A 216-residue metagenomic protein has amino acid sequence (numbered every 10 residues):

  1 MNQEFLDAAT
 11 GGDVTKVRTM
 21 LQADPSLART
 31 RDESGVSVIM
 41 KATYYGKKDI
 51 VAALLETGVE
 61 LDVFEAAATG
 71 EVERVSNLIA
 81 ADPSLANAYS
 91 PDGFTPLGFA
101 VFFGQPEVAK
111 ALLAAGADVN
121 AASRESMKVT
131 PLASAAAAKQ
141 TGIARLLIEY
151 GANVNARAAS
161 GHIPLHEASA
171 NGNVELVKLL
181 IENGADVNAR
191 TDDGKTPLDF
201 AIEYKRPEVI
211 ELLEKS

Functional and structural regions predicted by a protein language model:
M1-D7, A52-E65, A81, Y150 (+3 more regions): Ankyrin-repeat-protein effector appendages
M1-R31, G70-Y89: N-terminal segments that cap or nucleate solenoid repeat domains
D7-G12, K41-K47, E65-E71, F99-Q105 (+3 more regions): Ankyrin repeat A-helix N-terminal signature
D13-L21, K47-L55, E71-I79, Q105-L113 (+3 more regions): Ankyrin repeat structural motif
P25-S26, G58-V59, P83-S84, A117 (+2 more regions): Ankyrin-repeat C-terminal turn/loop position
A28-R29, A86-N87, N120-A122, N155 (+1 more regions): Ankyrin-repeat junction/capping positions
D32, S90, S123-E125, A158 (+1 more regions): Ankyrin repeat boundary/linker residues
G35, G93, M127-K128, G161 (+1 more regions): Start-of-repeat signature of ankyrin repeats
